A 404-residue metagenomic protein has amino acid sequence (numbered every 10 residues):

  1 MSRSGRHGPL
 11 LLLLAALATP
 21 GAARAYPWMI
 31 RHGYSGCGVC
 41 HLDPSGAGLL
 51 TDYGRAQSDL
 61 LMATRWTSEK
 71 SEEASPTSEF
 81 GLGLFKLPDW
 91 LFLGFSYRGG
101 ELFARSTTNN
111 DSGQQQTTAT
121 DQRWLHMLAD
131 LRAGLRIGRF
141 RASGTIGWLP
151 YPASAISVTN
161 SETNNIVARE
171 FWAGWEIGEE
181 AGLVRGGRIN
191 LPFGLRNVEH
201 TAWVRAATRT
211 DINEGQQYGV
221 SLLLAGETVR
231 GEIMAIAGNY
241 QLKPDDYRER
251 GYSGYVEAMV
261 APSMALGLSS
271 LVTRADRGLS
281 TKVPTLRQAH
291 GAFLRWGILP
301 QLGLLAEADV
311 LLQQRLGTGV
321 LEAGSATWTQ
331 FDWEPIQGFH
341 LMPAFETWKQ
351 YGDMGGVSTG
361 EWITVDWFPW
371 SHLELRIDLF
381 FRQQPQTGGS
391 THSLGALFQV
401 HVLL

Functional and structural regions predicted by a protein language model:
Y34-P44: The canonical Cys-X-X-Cys-His
G36, W367-P369, T391-L404: Outer-membrane beta-barrel "beta-signal"
S45-L50, P88-F103, T118-G238, R248 (+2 more regions): Outer membrane beta-barrel
S75-E79, L91, M127-L131, A168-F171 (+8 more regions): Hydrophobic, lipid-facing positions within transmembrane beta-strands of outer-membrane proteins
L91-Y97, A142-G144, G182-V184, G231-I233 (+8 more regions): Transmembrane beta-strands of outer-membrane beta-barrel proteins
G99-R105, I137-R139, I146-P152, R188-P192 (+7 more regions): Transmembrane beta-strands of outer-membrane beta-barrel pores
T118-R123, T159-A168, T208-E214, P244-E249 (+4 more regions): Replace "Gram-negative outer membrane beta-barrel proteins" with "bacterial and organellar outer membrane beta-barrel
G226-R230, Y247-E249, G254-Y351: Detector for outer-membrane/organellar transmembrane beta-barrel domains, recognizing the amphipathic beta-strand
